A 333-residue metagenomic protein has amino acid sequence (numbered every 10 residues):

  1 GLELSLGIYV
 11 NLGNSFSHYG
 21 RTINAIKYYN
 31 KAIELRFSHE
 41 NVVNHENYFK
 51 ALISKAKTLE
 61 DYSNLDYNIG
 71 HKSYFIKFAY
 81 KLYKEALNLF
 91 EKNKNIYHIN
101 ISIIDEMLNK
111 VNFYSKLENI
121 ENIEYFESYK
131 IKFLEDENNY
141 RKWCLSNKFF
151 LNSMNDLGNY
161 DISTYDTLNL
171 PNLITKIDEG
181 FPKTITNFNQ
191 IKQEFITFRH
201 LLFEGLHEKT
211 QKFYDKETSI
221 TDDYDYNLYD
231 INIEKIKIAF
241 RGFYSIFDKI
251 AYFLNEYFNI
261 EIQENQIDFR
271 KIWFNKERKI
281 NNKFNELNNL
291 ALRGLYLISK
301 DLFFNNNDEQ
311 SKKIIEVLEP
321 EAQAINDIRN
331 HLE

Functional and structural regions predicted by a protein language model:
G1, E40-V43, H71, I231 (+1 more regions): Structural signature of alpha-solenoid helical repeat scaffolds
G1, N30-N41, K81-N88, K94-N95: Amphipathic alpha-helical segments of tetratricopeptide repeats
L4-N14, H18, N47-D61, E85 (+2 more regions): "A position-specific structural signal for the A-helix of alpha-solenoid helical repeats
G13-R21, E40, F49, A56-H71 (+2 more regions): Short coil/turn linking the two alpha-helices of tandem helical-hairpin repeats
N112, K116-I236: Charged alpha-helical initiation segments
Y224-N326: Short non-catalytic regulatory patches outside canonical folded cores
